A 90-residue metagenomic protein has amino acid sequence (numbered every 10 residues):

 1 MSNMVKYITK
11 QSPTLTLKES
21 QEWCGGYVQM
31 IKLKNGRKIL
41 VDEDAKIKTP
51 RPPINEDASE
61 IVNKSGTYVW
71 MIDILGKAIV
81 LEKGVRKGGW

Functional and structural regions predicted by a protein language model:
M1-W90: Detector for the mature cores of small, proteolytically processed and post-translationally modified peptide effectors
